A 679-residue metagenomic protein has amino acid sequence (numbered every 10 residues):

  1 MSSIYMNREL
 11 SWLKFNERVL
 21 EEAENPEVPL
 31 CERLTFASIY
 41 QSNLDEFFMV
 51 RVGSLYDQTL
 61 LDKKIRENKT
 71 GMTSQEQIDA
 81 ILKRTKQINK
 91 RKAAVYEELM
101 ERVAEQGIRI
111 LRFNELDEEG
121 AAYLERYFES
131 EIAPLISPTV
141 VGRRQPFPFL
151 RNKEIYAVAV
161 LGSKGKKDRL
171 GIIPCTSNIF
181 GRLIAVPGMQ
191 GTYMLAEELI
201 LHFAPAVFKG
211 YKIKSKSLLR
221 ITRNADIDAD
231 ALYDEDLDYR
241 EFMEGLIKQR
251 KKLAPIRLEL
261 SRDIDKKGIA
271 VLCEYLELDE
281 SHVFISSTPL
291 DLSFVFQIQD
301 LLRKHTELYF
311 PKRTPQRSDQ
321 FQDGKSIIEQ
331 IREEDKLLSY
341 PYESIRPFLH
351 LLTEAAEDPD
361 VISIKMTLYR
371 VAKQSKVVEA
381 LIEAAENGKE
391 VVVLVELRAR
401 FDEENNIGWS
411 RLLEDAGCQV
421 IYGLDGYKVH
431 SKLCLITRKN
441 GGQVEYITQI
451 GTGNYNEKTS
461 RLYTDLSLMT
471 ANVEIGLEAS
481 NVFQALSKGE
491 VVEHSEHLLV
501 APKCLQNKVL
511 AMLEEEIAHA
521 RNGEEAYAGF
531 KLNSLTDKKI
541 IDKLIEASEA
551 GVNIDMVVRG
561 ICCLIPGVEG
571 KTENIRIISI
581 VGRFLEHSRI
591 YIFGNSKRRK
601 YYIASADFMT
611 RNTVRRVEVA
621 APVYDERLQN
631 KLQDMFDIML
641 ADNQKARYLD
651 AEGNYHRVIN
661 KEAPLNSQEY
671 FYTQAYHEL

Functional and structural regions predicted by a protein language model:
M1-A528, E546, A550, C562-L679: N-terminal localization/anchoring segments of enzymes in phospholipid and broader phosphate metabolism
N553-V557: Hydrophobic alpha/beta core scaffold segments
